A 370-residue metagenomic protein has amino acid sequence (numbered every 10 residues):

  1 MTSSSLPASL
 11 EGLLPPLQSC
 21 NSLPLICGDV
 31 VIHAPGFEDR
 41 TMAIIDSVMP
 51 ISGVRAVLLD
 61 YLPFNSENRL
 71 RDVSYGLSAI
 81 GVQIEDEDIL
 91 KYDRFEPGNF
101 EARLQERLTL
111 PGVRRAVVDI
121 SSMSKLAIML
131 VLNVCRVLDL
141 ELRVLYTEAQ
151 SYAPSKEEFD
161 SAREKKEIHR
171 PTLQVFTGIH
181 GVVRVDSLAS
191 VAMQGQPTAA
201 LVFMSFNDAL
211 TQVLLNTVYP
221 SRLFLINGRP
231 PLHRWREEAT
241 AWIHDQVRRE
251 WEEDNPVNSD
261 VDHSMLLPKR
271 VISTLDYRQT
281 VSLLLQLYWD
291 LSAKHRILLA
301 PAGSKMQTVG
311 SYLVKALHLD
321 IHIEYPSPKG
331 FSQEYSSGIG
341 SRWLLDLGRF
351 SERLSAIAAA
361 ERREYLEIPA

Functional and structural regions predicted by a protein language model:
M1-A116, L126-A370: Long, low-complexity, Lys/Arg-enriched
